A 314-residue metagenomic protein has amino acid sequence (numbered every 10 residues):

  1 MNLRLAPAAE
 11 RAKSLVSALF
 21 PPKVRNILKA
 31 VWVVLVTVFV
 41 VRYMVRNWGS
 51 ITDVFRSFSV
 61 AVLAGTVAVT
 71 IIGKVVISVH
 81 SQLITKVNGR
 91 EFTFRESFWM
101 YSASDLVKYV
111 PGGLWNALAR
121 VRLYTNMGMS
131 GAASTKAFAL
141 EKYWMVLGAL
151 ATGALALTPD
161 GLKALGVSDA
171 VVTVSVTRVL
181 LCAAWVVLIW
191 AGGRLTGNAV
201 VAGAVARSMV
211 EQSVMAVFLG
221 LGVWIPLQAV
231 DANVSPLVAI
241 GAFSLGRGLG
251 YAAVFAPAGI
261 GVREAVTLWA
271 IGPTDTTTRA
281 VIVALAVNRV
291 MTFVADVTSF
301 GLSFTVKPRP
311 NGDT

Functional and structural regions predicted by a protein language model:
M1-S102, A149-A253, V262, P273-T314: Predominantly cytoplasmic-facing regulatory/coupling regions of multi-pass membrane proteins
D53-R56, K86-G89, N116, R120-N126 (+2 more regions): Short amphipathic alpha-helical coupling elements at transmembrane boundaries
V76-V79, V110-V121, G250-T267: Transmembrane helix boundary and interhelical junction motifs in multipass membrane proteins
I84, G112, S134, L140 (+1 more regions): Residue-level signal for inorganic ion chemistry
F94-W99, N116-L118, T125-K142, T276-V287: Membrane-interface alpha-helices at helix entry/exit sites of multi-pass transporters
S104-D105, V121: Conserved N-terminal subdomain of the carbohydrate kinase-like
D105-L114, K142-L150: Mid-bilayer segments of alpha-helical transmembrane spans in multi-pass integral membrane proteins that mediate
L106, L140-Y143, G248, V290: Transmembrane alpha-helical cores of Major Facilitator Superfamily
